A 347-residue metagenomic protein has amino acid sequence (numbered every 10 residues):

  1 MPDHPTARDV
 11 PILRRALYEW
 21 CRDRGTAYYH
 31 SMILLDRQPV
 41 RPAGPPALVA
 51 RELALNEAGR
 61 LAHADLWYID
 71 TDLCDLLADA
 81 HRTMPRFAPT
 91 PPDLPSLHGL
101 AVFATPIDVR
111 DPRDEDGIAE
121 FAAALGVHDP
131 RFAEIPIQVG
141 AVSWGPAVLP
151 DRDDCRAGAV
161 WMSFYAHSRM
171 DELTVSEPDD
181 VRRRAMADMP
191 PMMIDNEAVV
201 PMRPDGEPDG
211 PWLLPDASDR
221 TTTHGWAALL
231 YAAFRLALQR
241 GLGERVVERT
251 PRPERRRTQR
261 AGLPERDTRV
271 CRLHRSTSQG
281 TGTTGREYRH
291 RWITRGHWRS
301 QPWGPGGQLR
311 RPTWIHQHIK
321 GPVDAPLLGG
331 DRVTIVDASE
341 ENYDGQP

Functional and structural regions predicted by a protein language model:
M1-R275: Intrinsically disordered, low-complexity regulatory segments
T223-P347: Conformational-control "hinges and anchors"
